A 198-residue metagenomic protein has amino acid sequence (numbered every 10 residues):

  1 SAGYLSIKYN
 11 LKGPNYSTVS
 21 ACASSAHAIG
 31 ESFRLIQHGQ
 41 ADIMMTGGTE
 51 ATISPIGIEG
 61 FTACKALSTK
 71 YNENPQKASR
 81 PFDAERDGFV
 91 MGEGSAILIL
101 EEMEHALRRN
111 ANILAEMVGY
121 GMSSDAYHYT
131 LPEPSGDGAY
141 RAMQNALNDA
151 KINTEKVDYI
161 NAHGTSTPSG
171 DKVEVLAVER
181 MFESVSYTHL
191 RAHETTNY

Functional and structural regions predicted by a protein language model:
S1-N15, T62-L67, G170-S184: Active-site-proximal gating segment of KS-fold condensing enzymes and close homologs
Y4-E50, F89-A111: Active-site-proximal alpha-helical scaffold in enzymes
L5, S25, S32, F61 (+4 more regions): Conserved small-residue
I29, S54-G60, Y127-T130, D171-V173: Short acidic, glycine/serine/threonine-rich loops at helix termini
E50-D83: Phosphate/pyrophosphate-binding betaalpha-module
N74-A150, D158-Y159: Condensing-enzyme catalytic core mediating Claisen C-C bond formation in acyl metabolism
Y127-G136, T165-F182: Short glycine/threonine-rich loop-to-helix capping motif typified by GTGT followed within a few residues by an Asp-Pro
T188-T195: Conserved small/polar residues in nucleotide/adenosyl-binding loops
